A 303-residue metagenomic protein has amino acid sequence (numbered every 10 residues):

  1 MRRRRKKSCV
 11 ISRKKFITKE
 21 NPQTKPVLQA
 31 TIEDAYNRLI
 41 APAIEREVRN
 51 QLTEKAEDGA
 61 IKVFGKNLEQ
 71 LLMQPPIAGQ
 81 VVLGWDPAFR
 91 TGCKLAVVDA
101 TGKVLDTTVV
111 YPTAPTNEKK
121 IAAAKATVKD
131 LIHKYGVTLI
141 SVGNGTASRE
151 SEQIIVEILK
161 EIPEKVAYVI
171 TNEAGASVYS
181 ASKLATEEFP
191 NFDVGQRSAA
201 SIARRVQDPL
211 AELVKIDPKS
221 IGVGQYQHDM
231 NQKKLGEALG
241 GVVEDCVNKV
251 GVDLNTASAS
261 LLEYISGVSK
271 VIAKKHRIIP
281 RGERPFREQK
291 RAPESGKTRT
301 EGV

Functional and structural regions predicted by a protein language model:
M1-V81, A100, K125-D130, K134: Extended, highly charged clamp/arch subdomains and adjacent linkers that form or line substrate-binding channels
V10-T18, R46-K55, Y135-V142, L184-F192 (+3 more regions): Short hinge/gating elements
N37, A41, M73, V156 (+7 more regions): Non-catalytic alpha-helical coupling and interface elements of nucleotide-dependent molecular machines and regulators
A60-L72, A78-V81, R90-G240: Phosphate- and other anionic-substrate recognition elements at nucleic-acid/protein interfaces
G65, L235-V250, I272, P280: Short, contiguous, well-ordered secondary-structure segments
Q70-Q74, D130, K134, E212 (+4 more regions): Conserved helix-loop functional segments at active or binding sites
K249-V303: Accessory alpha-helical DNA-binding modules that contact the DNA backbone or grooves
